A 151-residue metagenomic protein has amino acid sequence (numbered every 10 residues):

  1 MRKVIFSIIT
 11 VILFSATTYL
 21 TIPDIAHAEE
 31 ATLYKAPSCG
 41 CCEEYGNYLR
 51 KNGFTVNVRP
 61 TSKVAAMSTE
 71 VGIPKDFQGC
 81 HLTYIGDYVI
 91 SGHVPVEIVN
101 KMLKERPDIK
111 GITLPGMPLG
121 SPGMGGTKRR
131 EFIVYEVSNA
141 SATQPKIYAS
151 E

Functional and structural regions predicted by a protein language model:
M1-V4: Positively charged n-region of N-terminal signal peptides that target proteins for export
F6-L13: Sec-dependent N-terminal signal peptides
F14-D24: C-terminal segment of classical bacterial N-terminal signal peptides
A26-N52: Local sequence-structure signature of Cys/Sec-based thiol-disulfide redox active-site neighborhoods
K63-V71: N-terminal post-signal-peptidase region of extra-cytosolic proteins
E70, D76-E151: Thiol/selenol-based redox catalytic cores and closely related redox-interacting motifs
